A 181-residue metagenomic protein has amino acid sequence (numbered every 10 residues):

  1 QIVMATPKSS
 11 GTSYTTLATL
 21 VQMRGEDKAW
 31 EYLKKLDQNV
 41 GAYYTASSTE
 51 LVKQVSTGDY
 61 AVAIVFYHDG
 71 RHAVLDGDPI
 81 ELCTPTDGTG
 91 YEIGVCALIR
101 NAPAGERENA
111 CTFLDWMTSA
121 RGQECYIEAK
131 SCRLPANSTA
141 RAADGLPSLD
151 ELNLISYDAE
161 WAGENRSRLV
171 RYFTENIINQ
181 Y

Functional and structural regions predicted by a protein language model:
Q1-K8, W116-A140: Periplasmic-binding protein-like
Q1-S56: Extracytoplasmic ligand-binding site segments that recognize negatively charged/polar headgroups
L17-V21, I93-E106, C125-E128: A bilobed periplasmic-binding-protein/Venus flytrap-type ligand-binding module shared by bacterial periplasmic
V21-E26, Q38-G41, S56, Y60 (+4 more regions): Sec-exported extracytoplasmic/periplasmic mature domains
Y32-D37, Y44, G77-R100: Periplasmic-binding protein-like
L51-V52, Y60, G70, A110: Short, hydrophobic alpha-helical packing/hinge segments within bilobed ligand-binding/sensory domains
A61-P79: A ligand-binding cleft/hinge motif common to bilobed small-molecule-binding domains
A143-Y181: Extracellular/periplasmic bilobal clamshell ligand-binding domains
